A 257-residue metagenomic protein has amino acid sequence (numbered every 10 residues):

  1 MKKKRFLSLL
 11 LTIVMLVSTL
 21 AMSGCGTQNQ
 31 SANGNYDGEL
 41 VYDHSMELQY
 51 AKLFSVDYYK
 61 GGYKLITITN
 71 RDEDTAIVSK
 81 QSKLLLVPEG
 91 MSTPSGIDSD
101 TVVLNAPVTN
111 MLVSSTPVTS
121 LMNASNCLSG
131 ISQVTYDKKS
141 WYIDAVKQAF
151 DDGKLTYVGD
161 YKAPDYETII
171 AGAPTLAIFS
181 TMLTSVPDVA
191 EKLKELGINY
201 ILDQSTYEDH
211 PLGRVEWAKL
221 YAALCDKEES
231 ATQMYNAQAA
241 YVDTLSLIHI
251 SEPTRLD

Functional and structural regions predicted by a protein language model:
K2-L10: Bacterial N-terminal signal peptides that target proteins for export
A21-G24: C-terminal motif of bacterial Sec signal peptides marking the signal peptidase cleavage site
G26-Q28: Bacterial signal peptide processing site
K64-G172, L176-L183: A short, structured surface patch at a secondary-structure boundary
T109, T119-N123, E167-A171, E191 (+6 more regions): Solvent-exposed, polar/charged alpha-helical surfaces in well-ordered, non-transmembrane soluble domains, broadly
G159-P164, S180-P187, E208-V215, E229-T232 (+1 more regions): Soluble non-cytosolic domains of exported or imported proteins
V186-D226: Charged, glycine-enriched surface loops/patches that mediate electrostatic binding to polyanionic ligands
I248-D257: Single conserved hydrophobic/aromatic residue that forms the stacking wall/gate of nucleotide- or nucleobase-binding
